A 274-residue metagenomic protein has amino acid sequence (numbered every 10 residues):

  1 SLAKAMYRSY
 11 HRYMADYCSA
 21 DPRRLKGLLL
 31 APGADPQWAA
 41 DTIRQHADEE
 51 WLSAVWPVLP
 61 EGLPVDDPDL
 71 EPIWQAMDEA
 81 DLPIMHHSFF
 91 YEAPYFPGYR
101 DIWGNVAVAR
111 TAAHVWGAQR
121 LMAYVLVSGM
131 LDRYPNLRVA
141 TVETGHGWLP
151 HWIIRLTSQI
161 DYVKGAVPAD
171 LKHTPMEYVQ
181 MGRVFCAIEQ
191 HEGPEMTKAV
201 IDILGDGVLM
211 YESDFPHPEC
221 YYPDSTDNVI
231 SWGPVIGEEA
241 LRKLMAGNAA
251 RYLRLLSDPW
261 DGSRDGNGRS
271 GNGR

Functional and structural regions predicted by a protein language model:
S1, R110-H114, W232-G233: Short coil/turn segments at secondary-structure junctions
S1-L2, Q37: Surface-exposed, active-site-proximal loop segments in enzymatic domains
A3, Y7: Acidic, glycine-rich flexible loop segments
R12-D16, A20, D41-Q45, S128-G129 (+5 more regions): Mid-to-C-terminal alpha-helical segments outside catalytic/metal-binding sites
C18, P22-R24, A31, Q37 (+1 more regions): Catalytic pocket-lining loop regions of alpha/beta-barrel enzymes, especially the amidohydrolase/enolase/GH5 lineages
P32, D214: Conserved PLP-binding active-site segment of the aspartate aminotransferase-like
